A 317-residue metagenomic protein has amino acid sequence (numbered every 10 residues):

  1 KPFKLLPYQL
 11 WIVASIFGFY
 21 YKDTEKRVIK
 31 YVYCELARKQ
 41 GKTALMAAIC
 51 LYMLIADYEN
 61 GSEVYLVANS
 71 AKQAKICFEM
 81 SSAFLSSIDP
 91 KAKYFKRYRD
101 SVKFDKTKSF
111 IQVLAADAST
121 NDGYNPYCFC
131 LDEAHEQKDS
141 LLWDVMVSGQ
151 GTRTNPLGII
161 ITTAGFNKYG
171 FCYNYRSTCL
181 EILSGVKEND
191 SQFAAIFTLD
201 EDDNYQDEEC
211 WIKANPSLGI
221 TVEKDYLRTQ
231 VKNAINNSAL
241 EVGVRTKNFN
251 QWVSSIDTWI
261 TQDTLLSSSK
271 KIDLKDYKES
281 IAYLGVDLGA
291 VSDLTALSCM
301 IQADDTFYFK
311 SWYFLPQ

Functional and structural regions predicted by a protein language model:
K1, D293-Q317: Metal-dependent catalytic core segments for phosphate chemistry
K1-V286: Phosphate/NTP-binding elements of NTP-utilizing enzymes
K108, A290-L294: Coil-to-beta-strand transition motifs
